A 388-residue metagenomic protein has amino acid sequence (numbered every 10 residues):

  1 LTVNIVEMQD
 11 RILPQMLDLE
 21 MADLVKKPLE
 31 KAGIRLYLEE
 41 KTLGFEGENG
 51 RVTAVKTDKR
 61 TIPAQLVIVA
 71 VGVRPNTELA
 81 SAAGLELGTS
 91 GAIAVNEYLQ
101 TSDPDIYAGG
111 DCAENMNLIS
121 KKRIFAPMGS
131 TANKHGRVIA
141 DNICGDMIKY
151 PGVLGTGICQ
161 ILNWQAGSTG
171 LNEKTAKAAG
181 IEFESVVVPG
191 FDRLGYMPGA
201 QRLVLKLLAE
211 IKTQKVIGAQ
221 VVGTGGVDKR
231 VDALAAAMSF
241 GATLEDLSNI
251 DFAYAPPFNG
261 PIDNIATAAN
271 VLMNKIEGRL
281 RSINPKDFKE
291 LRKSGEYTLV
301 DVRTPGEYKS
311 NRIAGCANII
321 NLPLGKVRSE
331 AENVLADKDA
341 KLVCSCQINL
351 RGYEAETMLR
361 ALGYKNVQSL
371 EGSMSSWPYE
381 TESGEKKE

Functional and structural regions predicted by a protein language model:
L1-L17, A32, T156, K229 (+2 more regions): Beta1-alpha1 glycine-rich phosphate/pyrophosphate-binding loop at the start of Rossmann-like nucleotide-binding domains
T2-E7, L299-D301, S369: Short beta-strand "acidic-cap" motif of Rossmann-like dinucleotide-binding folds
T2-V95, E385-E388: A Rossmann-like FAD-binding core segment of flavoenzymes
L38-E40, T89, V187-P189, I283-N284 (+2 more regions): Short loop/edge segments at beta-strand edges and connector loops that shape dinucleotide/nucleotide cofactor-binding
N49-A54, T61-D141, A233, A237: FAD-site-proximal beta/loop scaffold in flavoenzymes
V71-G72, V302-R303, C346: Glycine-rich, N-terminal phosphate-binding loop of Rossmann-like dinucleotide-binding domains
C112-G225, P256, G260, N264-E290: Mid-to-C-terminal Rossmann-like scaffold of FAD/NAD(P)H-dependent oxidoreductases
E245-P256, G260-Y297, P305-V343, Q347-E388: Rhodanese-like catalytic fold shared by cysteine-dependent sulfurtransferases and DSP/PTP-type phosphatases
